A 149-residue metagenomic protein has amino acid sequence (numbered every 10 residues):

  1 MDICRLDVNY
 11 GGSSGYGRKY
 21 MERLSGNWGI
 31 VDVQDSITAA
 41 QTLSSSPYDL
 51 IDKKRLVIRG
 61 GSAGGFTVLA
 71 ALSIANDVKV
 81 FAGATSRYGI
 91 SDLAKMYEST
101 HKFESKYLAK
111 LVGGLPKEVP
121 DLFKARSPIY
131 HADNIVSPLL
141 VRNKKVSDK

Functional and structural regions predicted by a protein language model:
D2-I3: Phosphate-binding active sites in nucleotide-utilizing proteins
D7-K149: Active-site-proximal cap/loop segments of hydrolase catalytic domains
